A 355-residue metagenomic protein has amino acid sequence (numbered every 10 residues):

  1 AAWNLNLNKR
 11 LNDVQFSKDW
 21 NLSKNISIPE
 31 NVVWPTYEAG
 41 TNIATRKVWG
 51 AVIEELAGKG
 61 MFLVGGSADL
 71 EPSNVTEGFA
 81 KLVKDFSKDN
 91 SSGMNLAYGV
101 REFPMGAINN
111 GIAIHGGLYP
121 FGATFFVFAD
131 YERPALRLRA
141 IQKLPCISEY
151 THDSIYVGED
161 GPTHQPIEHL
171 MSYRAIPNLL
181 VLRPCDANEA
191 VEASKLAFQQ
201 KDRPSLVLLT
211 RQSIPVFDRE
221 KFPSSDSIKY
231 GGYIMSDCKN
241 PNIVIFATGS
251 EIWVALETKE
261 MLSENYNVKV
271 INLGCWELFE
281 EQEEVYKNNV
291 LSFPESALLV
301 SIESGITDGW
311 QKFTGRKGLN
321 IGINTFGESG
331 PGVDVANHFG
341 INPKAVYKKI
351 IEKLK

Functional and structural regions predicted by a protein language model:
A2-L208, S213-P215, P343: Thiamine diphosphate
V157-P162, A190, Q199-K355: Thiamine diphosphate
